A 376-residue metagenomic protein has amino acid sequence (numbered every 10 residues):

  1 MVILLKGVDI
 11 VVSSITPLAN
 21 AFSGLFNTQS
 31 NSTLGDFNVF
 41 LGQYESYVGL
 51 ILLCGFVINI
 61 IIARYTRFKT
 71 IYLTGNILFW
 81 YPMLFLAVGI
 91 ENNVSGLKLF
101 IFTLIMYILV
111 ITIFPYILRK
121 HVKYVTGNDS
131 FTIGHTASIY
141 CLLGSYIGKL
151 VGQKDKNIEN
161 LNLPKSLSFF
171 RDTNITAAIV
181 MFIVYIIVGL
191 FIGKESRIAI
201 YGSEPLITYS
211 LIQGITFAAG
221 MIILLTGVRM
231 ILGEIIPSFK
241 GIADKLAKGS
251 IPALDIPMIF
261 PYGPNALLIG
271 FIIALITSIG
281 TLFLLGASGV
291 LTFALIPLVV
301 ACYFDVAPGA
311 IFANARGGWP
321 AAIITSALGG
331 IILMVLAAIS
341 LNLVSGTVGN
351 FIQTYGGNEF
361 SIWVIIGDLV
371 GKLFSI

Functional and structural regions predicted by a protein language model:
M1, F40-M230, E234, L246 (+3 more regions): Signature of multi-pass transmembrane helix bundles
M1-D129, L267-I272, I279-L343: Early transmembrane hairpin of solute transport permeases
L4-L25, R197-Y201, G233-F239, T347-F351: Interfacial/capping segments of alpha-helical transmembrane domains
P17, E159, F260-P261: Juxtamembrane/disordered regions of integral membrane proteins
G233, P237-I273, T277: Accessory "access/gating" subregions that flank catalytic or transport cores
G263, L336-S340, F351, Y355: Short alpha-helix boundary/capping motifs
